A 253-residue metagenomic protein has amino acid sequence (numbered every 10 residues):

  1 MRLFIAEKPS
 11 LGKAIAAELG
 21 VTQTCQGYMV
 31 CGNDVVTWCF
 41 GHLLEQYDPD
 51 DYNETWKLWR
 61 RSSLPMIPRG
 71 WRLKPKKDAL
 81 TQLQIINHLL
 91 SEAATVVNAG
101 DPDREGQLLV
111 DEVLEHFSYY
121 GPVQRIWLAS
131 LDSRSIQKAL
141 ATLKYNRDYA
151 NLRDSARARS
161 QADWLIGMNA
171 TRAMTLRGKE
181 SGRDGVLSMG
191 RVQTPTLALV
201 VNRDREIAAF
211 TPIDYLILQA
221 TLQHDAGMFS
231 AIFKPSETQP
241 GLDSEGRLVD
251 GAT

Functional and structural regions predicted by a protein language model:
M1-M168, F233-A252: Intrinsically disordered, low-complexity regulatory segments
K13-I15, E45-Y47, A173-T175, L199-V200 (+3 more regions): Short helix/loop capping segments that flank catalytic or ligand/cofactor-binding pockets
D34, L216, A220, F229-A231: A broad, low-specificity signal marking well-ordered, structured residues that form hydrophobic/aromatic
E54, L216-I217, A226, L248: Short, charged/polar low-complexity linear motifs in solvent-exposed/disordered segments
R69, S91-E92, S133-H224: C-terminal or mid-to-C-terminal helical accessory/interaction module adjacent to the motor/catalytic core
